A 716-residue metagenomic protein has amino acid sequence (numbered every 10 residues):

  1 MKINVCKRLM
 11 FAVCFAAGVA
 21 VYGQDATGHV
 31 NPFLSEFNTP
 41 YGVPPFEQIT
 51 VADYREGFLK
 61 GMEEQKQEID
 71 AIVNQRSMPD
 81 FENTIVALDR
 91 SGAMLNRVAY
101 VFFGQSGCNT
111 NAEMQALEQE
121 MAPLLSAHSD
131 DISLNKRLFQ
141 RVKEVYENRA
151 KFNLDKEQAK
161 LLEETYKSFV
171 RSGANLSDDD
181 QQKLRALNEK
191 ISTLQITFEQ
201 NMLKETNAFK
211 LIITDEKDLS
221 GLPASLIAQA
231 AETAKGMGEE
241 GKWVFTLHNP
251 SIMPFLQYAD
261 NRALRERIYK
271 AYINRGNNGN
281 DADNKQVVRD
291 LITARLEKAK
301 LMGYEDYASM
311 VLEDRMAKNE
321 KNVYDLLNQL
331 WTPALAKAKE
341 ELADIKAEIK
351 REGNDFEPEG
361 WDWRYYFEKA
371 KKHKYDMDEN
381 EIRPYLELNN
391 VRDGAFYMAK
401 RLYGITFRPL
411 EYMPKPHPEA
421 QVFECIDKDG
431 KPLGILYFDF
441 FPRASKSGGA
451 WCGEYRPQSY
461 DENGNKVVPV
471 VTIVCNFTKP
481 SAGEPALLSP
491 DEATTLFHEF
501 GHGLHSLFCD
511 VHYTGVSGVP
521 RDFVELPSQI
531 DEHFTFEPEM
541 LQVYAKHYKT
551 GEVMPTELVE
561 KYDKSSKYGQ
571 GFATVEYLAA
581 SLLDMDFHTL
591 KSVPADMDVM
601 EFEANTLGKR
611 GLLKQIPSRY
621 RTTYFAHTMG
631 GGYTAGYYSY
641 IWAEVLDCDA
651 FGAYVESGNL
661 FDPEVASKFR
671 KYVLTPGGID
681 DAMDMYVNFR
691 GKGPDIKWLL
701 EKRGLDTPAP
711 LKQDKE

Functional and structural regions predicted by a protein language model:
M1-T27: Bacterial Sec-dependent N-terminal signal peptides
D25-P223, E716: N-terminal helix-rich structural modules
A26-Q48, K60, K242, H373 (+10 more regions): C-terminal, non-catalytic "cap/extension" segments appended to globular domains
N38-D53, F102-M121, E144-A186, T246-Q286 (+6 more regions): Short His/Asp/Glu-rich catalytic/ion-coordination signatures at enzyme active sites or charged loops
A71-D80, Y307, P409-Y412, G515 (+1 more regions): Surface-exposed patches in mature extracellular/periplasmic domains of secreted proteins
L161, T193, Q200, K204-T246 (+7 more regions): Active-site-proximal, well-structured secondary-structure segments within enzyme catalytic domains
E305, G501-T514: Catalytic Zn2+-binding segment of zinc metalloproteases
T478-F497: Short pre-active-site segment immediately N-terminal to the catalytic Zn-binding motif
